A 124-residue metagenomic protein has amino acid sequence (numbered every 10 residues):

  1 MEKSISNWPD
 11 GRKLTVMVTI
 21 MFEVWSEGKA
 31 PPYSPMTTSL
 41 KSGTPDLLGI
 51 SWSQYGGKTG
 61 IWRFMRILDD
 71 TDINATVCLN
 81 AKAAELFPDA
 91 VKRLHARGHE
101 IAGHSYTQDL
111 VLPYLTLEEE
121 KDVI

Functional and structural regions predicted by a protein language model:
M1-I124: Catalytic alpha-helical scaffold of carbohydrate-active enzymes acting on polysaccharides/glycoconjugates
